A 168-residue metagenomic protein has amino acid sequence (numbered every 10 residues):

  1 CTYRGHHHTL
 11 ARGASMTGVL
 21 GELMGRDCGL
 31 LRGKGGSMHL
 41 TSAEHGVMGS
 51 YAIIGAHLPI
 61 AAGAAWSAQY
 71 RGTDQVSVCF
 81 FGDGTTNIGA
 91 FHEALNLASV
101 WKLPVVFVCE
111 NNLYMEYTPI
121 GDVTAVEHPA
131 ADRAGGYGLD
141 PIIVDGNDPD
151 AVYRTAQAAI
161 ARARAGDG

Functional and structural regions predicted by a protein language model:
C1-W101, P119, V123-V126, A130-A131 (+1 more regions): Cofactor-binding active-site loop characterized by glycine-rich and histidine/acidic residues
F80, F107-V108: Residue-level marker for buried hydrophobic side chains located in beta-strands that build the well-ordered beta-sheet
C109-G168: Thiamine diphosphate
